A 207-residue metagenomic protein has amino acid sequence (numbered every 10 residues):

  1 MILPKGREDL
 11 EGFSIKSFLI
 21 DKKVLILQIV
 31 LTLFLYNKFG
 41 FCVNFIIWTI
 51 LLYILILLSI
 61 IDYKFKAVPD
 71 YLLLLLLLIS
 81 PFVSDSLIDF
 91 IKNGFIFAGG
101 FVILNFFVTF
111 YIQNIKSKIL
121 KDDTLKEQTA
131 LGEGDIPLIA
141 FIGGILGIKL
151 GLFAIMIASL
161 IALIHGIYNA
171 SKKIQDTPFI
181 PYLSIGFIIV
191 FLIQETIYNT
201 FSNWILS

Functional and structural regions predicted by a protein language model:
M1-S207: A membrane-topology feature that recognizes alpha-helical transmembrane segments and their immediate juxtamembrane
